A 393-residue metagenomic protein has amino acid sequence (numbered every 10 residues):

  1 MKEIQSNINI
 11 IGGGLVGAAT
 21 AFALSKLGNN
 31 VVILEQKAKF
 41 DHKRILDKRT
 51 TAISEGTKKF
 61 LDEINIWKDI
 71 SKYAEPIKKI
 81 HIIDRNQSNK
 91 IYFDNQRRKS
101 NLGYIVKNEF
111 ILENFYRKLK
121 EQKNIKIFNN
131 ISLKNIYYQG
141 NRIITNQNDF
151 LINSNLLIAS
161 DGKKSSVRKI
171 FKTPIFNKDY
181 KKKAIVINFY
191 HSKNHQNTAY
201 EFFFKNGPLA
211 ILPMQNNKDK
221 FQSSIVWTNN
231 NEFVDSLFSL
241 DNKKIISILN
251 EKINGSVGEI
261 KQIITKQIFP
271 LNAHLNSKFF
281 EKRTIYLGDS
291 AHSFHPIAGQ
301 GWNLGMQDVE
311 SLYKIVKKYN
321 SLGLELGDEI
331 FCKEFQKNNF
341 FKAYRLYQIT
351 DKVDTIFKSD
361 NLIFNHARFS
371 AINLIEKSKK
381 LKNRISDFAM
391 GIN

Functional and structural regions predicted by a protein language model:
K2-G14: Beta1/beta-strand and adjacent pyrophosphate-binding region of the FAD-binding site in flavoprotein oxidoreductases
I4, K59-E63, A74-I170, K178-K183: Conserved N-terminal helical subregion
I11, S25-D47: Glycine-rich FAD pyrophosphate-binding loop
G17-A18: N-terminal Rossmann-fold NAD(P) dinucleotide-binding loop
A52-E55, Q96-R117, D235-D241, L271 (+1 more regions): Short beta-strand to alpha-helix junction loop
L61, S160-G258, K266: Conserved FAD-binding catalytic core of PHBH/FMO-like flavoproteins
F233-L322, G327-I330: FAD/FMN-dependent oxidoreductases across multiple families
K314-N393: C-terminal helical "tail/cap" subdomain of flavin- and related membrane-associated enzymes
